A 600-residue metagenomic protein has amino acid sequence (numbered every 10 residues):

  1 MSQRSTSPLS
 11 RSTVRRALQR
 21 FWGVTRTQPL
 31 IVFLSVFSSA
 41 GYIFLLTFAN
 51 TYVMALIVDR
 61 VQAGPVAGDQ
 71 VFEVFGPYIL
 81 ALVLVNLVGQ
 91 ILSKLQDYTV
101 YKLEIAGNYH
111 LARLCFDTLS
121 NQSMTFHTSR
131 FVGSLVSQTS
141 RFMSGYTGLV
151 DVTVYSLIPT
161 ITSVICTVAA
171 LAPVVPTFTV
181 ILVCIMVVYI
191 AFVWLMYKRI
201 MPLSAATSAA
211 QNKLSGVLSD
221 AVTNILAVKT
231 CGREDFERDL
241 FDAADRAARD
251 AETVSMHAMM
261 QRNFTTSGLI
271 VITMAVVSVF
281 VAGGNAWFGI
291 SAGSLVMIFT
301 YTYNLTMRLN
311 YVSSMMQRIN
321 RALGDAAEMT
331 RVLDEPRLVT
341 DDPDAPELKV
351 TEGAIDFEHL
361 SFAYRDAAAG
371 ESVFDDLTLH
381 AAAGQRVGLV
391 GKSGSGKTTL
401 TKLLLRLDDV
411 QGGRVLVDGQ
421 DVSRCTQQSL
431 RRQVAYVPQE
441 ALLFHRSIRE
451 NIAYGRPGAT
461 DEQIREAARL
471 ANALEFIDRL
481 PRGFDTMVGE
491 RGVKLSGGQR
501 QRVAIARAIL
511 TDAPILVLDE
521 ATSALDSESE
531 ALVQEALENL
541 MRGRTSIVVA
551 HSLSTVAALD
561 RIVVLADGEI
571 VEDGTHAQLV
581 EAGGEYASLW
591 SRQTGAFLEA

Functional and structural regions predicted by a protein language model:
S2-L9, I105, R113-S137, R141-M143 (+5 more regions): Short intracellular "coupling" helices and adjacent cytoplasmic loop segments at the cytosolic face of multi-pass
T13-P29, L135: A short amphipathic helical element positioned immediately N-terminal to and/or at the very start of a transmembrane
R26, M124-T128, R141-V150, V154 (+8 more regions): An intracellular "coupling" helix at the cytosolic face of ABC transporter transmembrane type-1 domains
L30-L92, A172-T177, G289-A292: Transmembrane helix-loop-helix hairpins at lipid-water interfaces of multipass membrane proteins, especially the type-1
G41-A49, V83, L87-V100, E104 (+5 more regions): Hydrophobic alpha-helical membrane-associated segments
L46-A55, V85, V152-Y197, T253-F299: A hydrophobic transmembrane-helix motif
R233, H257, N304-V332: Cytosolic ends of transmembrane helices, especially the final helix of ABC transmembrane type-1 domains
L348-A600: ABC-type nucleotide-binding domain
